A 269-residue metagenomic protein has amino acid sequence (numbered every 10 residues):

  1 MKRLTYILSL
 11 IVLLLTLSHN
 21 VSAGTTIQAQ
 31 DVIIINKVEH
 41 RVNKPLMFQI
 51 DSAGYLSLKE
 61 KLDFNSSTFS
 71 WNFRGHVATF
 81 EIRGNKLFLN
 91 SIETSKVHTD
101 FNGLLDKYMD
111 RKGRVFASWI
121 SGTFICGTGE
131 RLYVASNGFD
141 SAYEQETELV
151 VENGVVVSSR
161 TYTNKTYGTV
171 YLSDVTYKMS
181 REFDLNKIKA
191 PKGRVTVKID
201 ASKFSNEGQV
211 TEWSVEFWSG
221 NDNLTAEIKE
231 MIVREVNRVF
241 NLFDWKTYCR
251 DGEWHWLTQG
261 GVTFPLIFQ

Functional and structural regions predicted by a protein language model:
M1-A29: Bacterial Sec-dependent N-terminal signal peptides
S22-L87: Start-of-domain marker
Q28, F73-V77, A142-Q145, G193-I199: Short, surface-exposed coil-to-beta transition loops
L46, G84-K86, S91-S95, A201-K203 (+1 more regions): A mature extracytoplasmic/lumenal domain signature
F80, L149, A201-S202: A residue-level detector for well-ordered beta-strand positions
F88-A142: An exposed acidic His-Trp-rich patch
G129-L172: Low-complexity intrinsically disordered segments
V155-N186, S202-Q269: Conserved "boundary/linchpin" sites in short secondary-structure elements
